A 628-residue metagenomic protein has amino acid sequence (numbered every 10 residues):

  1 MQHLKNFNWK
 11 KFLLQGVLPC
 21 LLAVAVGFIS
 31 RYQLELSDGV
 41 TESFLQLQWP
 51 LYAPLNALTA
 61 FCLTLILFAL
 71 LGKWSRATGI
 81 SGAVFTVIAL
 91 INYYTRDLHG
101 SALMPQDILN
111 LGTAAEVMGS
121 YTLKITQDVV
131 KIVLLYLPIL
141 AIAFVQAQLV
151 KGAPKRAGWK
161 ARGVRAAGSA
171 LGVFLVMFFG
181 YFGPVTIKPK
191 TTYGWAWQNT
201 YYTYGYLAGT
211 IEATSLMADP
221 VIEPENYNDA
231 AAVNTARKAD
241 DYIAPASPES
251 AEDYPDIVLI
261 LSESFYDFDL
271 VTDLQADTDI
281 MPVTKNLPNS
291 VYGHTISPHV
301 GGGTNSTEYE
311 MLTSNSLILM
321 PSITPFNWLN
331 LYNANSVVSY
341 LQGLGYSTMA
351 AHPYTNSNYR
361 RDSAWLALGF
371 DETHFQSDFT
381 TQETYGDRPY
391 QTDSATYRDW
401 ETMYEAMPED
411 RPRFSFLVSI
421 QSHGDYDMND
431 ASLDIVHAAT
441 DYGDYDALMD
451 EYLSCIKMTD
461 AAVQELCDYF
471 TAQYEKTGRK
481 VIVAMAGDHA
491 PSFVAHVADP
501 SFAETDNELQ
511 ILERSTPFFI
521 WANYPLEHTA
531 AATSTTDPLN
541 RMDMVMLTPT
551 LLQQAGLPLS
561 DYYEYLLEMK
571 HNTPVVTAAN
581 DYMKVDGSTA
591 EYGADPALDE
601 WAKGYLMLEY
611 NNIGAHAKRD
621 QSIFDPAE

Functional and structural regions predicted by a protein language model:
M1-T200: Transmembrane and membrane-interface helices of multi-pass, inner-membrane envelope-modifying transferases
W49, H99, L103-Q106, W195-A213 (+3 more regions): Membrane-interface micro-motifs in multi-pass membrane enzymes
S81-V84, L111, P184, L207 (+2 more regions): Short amphipathic alpha-helical surface patches that serve as generic macromolecular interface elements
N92-N110, T126, E223-A232, S336 (+3 more regions): A diffuse structural propensity rather than consistent per-protein peaks
H99, D107-G119, V130, I211-D219 (+2 more regions): Short alpha-helical interface patches
M118-Q127, Q148-P154, K238-D240, P325 (+2 more regions): Short, highly charged low-complexity linear segments
F178-L259: Membrane-interface segments at or immediately adjacent to transmembrane helices that form the boundary between
I243-A251, P255, L261-S262, D267-E628: Solvent-exposed soluble domains appended to multi-pass membrane proteins
